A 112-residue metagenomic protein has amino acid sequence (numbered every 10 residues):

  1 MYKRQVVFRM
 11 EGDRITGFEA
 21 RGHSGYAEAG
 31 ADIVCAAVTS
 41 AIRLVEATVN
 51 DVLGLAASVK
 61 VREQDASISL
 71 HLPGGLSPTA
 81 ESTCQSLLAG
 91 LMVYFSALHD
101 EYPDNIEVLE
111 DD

Functional and structural regions predicted by a protein language model:
M1-Y2: Short, small-residue-biased leader/transition segments that mark boundaries at the very start of proteins
F8, D13, A66-L70: Conserved beta-strand-loop-beta-strand hairpin that lines the nucleotide-binding pocket of ATP/GTP-utilizing enzymes
T16-A20: Short, well-ordered beta-strand segments enriched in hydrophobic/aromatic residues
H23-V34, P78-T79: A short glycine/serine-rich beta->alpha loop
A29-V52: Compact, glycine-rich, soluble single-domain proteins
V52-A89: Mid-chain, well-packed structural core segment of small domains
G74-E110: C-terminal structural segments of small proteins and small subunits
